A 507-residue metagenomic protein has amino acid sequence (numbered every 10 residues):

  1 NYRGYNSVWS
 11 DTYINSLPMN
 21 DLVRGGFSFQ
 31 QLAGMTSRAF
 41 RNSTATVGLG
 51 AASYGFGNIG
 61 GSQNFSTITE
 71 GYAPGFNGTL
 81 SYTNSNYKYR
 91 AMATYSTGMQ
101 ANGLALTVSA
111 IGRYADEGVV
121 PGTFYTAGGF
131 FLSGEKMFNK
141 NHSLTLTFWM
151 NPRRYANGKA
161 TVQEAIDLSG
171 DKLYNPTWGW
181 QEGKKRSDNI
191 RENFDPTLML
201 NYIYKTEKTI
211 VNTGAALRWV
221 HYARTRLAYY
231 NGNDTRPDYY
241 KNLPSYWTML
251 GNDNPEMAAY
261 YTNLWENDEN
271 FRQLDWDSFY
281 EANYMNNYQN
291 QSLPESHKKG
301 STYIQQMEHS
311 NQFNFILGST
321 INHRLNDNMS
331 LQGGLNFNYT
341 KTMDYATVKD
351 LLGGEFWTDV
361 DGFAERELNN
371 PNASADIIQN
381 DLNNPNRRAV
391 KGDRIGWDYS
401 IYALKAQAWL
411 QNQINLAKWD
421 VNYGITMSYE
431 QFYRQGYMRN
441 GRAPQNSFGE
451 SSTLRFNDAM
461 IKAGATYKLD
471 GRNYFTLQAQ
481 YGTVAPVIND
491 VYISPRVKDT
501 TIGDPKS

Functional and structural regions predicted by a protein language model:
N1-P18, G48: Extracytoplasmic beta-strand/coil segments of soluble accessory domains associated with Gram-negative outer-membrane
L17-L49, S66-I68, Y72, L173-Y174: Short acidic/polar hinge/loop motifs at secondary-structure boundaries that mediate gating or recognition
N77-S81, A115-V120, G129-S133, G183-D188 (+8 more regions): Extracellular loop and loop/strand-boundary signature of outer-membrane beta-barrel proteins
L80-N86, G112-D116, M150-R154, T206 (+6 more regions): Transmembrane beta-strands of outer-membrane beta-barrel pores
Y82-A115, V119-G158, N193-T206: Transmembrane beta-barrel wall of Gram-negative outer-membrane proteins
E135, S143-M199, A223-Q306, N370-A389: Acidic/polar loop-and-plug regions of large Gram-negative outer-membrane beta-barrel proteins
R154, A160-T161, A165, I377-R388 (+3 more regions): Surface-exposed extracellular loop regions of Gram-negative outer-membrane beta-barrel proteins, predominantly
L173-T197, I401, E450-M460, G464 (+3 more regions): Outer-membrane beta-barrel signature, preferentially recognizing the C-terminal barrel domain of Gram-negative
